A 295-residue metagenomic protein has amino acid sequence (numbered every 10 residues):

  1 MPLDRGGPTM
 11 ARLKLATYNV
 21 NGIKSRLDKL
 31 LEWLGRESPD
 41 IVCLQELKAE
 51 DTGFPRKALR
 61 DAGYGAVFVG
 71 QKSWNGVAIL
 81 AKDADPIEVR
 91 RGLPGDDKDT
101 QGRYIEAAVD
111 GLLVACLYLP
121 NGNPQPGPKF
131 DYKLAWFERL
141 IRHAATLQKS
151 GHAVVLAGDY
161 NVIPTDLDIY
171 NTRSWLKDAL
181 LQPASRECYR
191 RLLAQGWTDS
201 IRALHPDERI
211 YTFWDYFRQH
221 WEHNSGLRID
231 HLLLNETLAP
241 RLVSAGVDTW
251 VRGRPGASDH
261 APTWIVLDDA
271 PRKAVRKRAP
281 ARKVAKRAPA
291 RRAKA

Functional and structural regions predicted by a protein language model:
P2-D61, W74-V77, R272-A295: N-terminal, active-site-proximal structural segment of metallo-dependent hydrolase catalytic domains
R12-N21, G111-P126, A157: Active-site-proximal beta-strand elements of phosphoester/diester hydrolases
L15-N19, L34-T52, V114, H143-D166 (+4 more regions): Active-site beta-strand/loop signature of hydrolases that rely on acidic residues for catalysis
N21, K48, P94, P120 (+2 more regions): Catalytic metal-binding/acid-base residues of hydrolase active sites
R36, D51-G53, D85, V89-D96 (+1 more regions): Metal-dependent phosphoester-hydrolase catalytic domains
L47-E50, F54-P124: Structured beta-strand-rich core segments of catalytic domains in phosphoester-bond hydrolases
P94-G95, P120-F137, R173-D178: Surface-exposed cleft-lining segments at the edges of enzyme active sites
L134-T146: Internal catalytic-core helix/loop-beta-alpha segment that presents or stabilizes conserved functional determinants
